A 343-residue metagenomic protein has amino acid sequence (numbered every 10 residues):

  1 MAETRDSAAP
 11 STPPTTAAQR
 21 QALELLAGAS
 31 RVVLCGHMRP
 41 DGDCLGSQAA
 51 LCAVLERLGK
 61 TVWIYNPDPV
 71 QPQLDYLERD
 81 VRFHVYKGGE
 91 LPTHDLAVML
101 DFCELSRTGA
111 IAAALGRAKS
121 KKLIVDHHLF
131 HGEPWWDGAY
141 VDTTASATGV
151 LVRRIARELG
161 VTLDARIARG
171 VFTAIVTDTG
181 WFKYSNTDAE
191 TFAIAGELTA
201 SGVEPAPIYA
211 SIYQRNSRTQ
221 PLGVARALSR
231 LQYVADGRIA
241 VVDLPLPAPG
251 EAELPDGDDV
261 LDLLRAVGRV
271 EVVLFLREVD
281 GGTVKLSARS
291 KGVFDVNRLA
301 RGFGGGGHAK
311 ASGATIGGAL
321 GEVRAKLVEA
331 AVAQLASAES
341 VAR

Functional and structural regions predicted by a protein language model:
A2-M38, G46-D75, L91-H94, T177-R343: Hydrophobic helix-and-loop "lid/oligomerization" segment in the mid-to-C-terminal part of catalytic domains
P13, V81-V85, A110, K119-K121 (+3 more regions): Ribokinase/PfkB-type carbohydrate-kinase core domain
L23, V85-G88, I111-A114, A139-D142 (+3 more regions): A generic local secondary-structure boundary/capping motif
C35, R39, M99, I124-V125 (+1 more regions): Generic enzyme active-site microenvironment
G42-Q48, L105-G109: Short glycine/serine/threonine-rich phosphate/pyrophosphate-binding segments that cradle anionic phosphate groups
A50-C52, A114-R117, Y140-V141, A193: Glycine-rich, phosphate-binding/catalytic loops in enzymes
E78, H84-G138: Active-site cofactor/cluster-binding pocket
H127-I194: Short alpha-helices
